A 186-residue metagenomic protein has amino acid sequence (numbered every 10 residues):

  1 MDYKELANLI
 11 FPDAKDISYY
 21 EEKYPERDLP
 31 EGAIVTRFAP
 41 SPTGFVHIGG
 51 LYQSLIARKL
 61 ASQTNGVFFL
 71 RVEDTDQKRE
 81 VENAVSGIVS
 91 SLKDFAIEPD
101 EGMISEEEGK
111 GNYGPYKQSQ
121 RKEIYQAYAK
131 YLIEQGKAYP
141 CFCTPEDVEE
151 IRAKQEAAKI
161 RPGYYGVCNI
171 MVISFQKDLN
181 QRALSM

Functional and structural regions predicted by a protein language model:
D2-E156: N-terminal Rossmann-like or analogous alpha/beta NTP/dinucleotide-binding catalytic cores that position adenine
Y139-M186: Active-site cores that bind ATP or allylic diphosphates and position pyrophosphate for catalysis
